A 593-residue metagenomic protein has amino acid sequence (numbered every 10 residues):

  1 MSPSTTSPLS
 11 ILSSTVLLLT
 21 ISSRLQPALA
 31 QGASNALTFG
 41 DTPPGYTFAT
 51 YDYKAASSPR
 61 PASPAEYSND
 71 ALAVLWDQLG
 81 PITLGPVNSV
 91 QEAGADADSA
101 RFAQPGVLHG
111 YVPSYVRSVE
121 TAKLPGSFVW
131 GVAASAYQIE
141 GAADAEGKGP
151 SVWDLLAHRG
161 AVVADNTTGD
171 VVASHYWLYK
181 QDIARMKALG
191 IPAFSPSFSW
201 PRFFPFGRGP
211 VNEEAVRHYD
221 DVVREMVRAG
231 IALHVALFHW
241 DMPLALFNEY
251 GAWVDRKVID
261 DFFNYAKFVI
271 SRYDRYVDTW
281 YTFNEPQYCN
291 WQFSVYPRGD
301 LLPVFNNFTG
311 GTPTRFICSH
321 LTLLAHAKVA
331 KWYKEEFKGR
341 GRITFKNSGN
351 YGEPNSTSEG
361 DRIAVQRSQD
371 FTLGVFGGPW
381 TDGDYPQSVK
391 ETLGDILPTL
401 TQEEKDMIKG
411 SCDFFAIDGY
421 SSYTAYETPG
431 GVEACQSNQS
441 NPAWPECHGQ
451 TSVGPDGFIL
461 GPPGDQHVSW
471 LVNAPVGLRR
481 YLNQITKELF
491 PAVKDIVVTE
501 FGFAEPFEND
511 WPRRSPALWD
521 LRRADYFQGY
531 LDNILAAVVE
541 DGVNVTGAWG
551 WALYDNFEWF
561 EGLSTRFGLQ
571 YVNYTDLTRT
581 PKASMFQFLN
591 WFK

Functional and structural regions predicted by a protein language model:
S2-P3, V16-T42: N-terminal signal peptide
P3-L12: Bacterial N-terminal signal peptides that target proteins for export
Q31-S127, G131-A157, F206-G207, D220-K593: Active-site region of glycoside hydrolase catalytic domains
G141-Y219: Active-site-adjacent substrate/metal-binding segments within catalytic domains of carbohydrate-active enzymes
